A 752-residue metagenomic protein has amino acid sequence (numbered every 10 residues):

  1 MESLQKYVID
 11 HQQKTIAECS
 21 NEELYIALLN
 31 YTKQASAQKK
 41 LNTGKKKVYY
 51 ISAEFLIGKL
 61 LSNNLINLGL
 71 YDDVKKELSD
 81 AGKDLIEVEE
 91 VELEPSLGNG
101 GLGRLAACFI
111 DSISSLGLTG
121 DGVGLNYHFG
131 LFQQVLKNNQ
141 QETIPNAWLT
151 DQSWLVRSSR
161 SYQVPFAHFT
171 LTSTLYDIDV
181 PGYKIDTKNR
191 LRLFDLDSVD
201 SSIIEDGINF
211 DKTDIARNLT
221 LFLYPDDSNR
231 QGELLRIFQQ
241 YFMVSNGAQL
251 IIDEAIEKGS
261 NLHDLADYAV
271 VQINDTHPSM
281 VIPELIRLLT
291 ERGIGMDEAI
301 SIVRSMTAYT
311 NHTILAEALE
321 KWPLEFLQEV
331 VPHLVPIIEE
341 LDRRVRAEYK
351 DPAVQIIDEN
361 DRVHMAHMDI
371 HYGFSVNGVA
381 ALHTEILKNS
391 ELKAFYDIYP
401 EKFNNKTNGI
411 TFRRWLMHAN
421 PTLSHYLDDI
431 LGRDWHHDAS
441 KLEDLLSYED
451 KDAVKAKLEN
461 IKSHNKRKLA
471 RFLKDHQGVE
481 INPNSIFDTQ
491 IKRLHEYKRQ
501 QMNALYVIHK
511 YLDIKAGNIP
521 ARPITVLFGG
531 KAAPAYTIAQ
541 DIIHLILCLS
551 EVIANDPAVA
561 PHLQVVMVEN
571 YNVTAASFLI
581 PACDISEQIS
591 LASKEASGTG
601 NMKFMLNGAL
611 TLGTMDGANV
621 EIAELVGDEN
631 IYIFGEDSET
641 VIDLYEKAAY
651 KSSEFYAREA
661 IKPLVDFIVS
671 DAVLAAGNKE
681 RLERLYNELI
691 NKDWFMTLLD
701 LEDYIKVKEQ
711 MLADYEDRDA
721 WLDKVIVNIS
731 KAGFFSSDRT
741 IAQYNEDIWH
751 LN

Functional and structural regions predicted by a protein language model:
M1-N752: A conserved ligand/cofactor-binding region detector
